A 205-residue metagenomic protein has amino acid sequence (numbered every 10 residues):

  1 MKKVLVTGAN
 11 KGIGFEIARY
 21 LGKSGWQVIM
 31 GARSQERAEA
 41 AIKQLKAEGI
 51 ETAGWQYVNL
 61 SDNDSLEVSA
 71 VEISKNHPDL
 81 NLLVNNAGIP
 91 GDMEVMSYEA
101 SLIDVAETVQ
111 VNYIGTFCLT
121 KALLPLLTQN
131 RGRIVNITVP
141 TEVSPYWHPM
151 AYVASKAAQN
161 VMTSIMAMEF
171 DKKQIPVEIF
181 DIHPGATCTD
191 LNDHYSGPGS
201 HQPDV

Functional and structural regions predicted by a protein language model:
M1-I29: Canonical Rossmann dinucleotide-binding motif of NAD(H)/NADP(H)-dependent dehydrogenases/reductases, specifically
T7, L80-G88, N112, N136 (+1 more regions): Rossmann-fold scaffold of SDR-type NAD(P)-dependent oxidoreductases
S24-A40: Conserved glycine-rich Rossmann-like NAD(P)H-binding loop of the short-chain dehydrogenase/reductase
Q35, Y57-V68: The beta1-alpha1 cofactor-binding region of Rossmann-like NAD(H)/NADP(H)-dependent oxidoreductases
I50-E51, E72-N85, G91: A glycine-rich helix->loop->beta "capping" turn within Rossmann-like NAD(P)(H)-dependent oxidoreductase domains
S65-V68, G115-A122: Conserved mid-core alpha-helix of short-chain dehydrogenase/reductase
I89-V109, I114-F117, T128-K173, S196-G197: Catalytic loop of short-chain dehydrogenase/reductase
V177-T189, D193-V205: C-terminal helical subdomain
